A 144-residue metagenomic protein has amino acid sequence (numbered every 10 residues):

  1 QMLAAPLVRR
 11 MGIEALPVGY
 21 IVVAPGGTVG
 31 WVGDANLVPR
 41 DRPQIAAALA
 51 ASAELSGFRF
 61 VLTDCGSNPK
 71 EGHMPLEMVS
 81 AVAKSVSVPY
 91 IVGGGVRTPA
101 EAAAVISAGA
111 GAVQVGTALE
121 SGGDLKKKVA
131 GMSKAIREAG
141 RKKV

Functional and structural regions predicted by a protein language model:
Q1, R40, V61-E71, G93 (+1 more regions): Catalytic beta/alpha-barrel core
Q1-S56: Conserved anion-binding
M2-L16, E71-T98, K128-V144: Alpha-helix-loop-beta-strand connector modules within alpha/beta enzyme cores
P17-V23, V61-T63, Y90-G94, V113-V115: Hydrophobic faces of well-ordered beta-strands that scaffold small-molecule active sites in alpha/beta enzyme cores
W31-P39, K70-H73, V92, R97-S107: Active-site-adjacent loop and "lid" segments of alpha/beta metabolic enzymes
A53, V82, V105, V113 (+1 more regions): Conserved, mostly hydrophobic/aromatic
S56, S85, S107-G109: Structural motif
C65-N68, G95-V96, I106-V129: Glycine-rich phosphate-binding active-site loops on the catalytic face of alpha/beta enzymes
